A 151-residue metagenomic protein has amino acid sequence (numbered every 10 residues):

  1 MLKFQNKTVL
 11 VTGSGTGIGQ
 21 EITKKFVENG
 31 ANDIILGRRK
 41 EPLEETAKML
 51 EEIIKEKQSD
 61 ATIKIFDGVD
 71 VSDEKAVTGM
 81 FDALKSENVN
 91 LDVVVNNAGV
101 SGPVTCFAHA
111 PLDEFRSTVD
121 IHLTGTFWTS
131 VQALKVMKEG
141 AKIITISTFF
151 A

Functional and structural regions predicted by a protein language model:
T8, G15-T16: Conserved glycine-rich cofactor-binding loop
A31-T46: Conserved glycine-rich Rossmann-like NAD(P)H-binding loop of the short-chain dehydrogenase/reductase
G68-M80, L112: The beta1-alpha1 cofactor-binding region of Rossmann-like NAD(H)/NADP(H)-dependent oxidoreductases
A98-P103: Conserved NAD(P)H cofactor-binding loop of Rossmann-fold oxidoreductase domains
T105-F107, P111-R116: Substrate-binding pocket helix/loop in short-chain dehydrogenase/reductase
S130-V131: A short, exposed helix-loop element centered on a Lys and neighboring polar residues
I144-A151: Catalytic loop of short-chain dehydrogenase/reductase
